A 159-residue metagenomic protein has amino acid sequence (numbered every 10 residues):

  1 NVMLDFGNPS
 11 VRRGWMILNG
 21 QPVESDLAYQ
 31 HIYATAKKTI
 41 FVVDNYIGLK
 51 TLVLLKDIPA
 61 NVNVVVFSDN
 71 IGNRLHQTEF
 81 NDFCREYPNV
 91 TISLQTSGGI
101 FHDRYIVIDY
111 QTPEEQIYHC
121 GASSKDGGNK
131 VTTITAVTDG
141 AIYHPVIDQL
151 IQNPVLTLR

Functional and structural regions predicted by a protein language model:
N1-P22, D26, I47-R159: PLD/PLD-like phosphodiesterase catalytic module centered on the HKD motif
I32-K37: Secondary-structure "cap/kink" motif recognition
I40: Catalytic histidine site
